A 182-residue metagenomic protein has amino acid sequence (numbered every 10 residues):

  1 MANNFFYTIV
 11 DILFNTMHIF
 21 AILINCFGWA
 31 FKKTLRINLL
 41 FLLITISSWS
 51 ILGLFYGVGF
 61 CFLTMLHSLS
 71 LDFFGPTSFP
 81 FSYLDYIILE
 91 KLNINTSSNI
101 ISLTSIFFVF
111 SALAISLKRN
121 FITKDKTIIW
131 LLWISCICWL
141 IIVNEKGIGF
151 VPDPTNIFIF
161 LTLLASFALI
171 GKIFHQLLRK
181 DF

Functional and structural regions predicted by a protein language model:
A2, L54-G59, L140-V151: Juxtamembrane "helix-exit" motif on the non-cytosolic side of transmembrane helices
A2-I22: Hydrophobic transmembrane alpha-helical segments in integral membrane proteins
V10-I12, L63-M65, G149-L161: Non-cytosolic membrane-interface motifs at loop->transmembrane helix junctions
D11, Y86-L117: Individual transmembrane alpha-helix segments
A21-N25, T104-A114, L161-H175: Hydrophobic cores of alpha-helical transmembrane segments in multi-pass inner/ER membrane proteins, independent
G28-L39, L117-K126, R179-F182: Membrane-interface helix-boundary motifs at transmembrane edges
L43-S68, C136: Hydrophobic alpha-helical membrane-insertion segments
F60-S98: Extracytosolic (periplasmic/ER-lumenal) interhelical loops and adjacent juxtamembrane/interface segments of multi-pass
